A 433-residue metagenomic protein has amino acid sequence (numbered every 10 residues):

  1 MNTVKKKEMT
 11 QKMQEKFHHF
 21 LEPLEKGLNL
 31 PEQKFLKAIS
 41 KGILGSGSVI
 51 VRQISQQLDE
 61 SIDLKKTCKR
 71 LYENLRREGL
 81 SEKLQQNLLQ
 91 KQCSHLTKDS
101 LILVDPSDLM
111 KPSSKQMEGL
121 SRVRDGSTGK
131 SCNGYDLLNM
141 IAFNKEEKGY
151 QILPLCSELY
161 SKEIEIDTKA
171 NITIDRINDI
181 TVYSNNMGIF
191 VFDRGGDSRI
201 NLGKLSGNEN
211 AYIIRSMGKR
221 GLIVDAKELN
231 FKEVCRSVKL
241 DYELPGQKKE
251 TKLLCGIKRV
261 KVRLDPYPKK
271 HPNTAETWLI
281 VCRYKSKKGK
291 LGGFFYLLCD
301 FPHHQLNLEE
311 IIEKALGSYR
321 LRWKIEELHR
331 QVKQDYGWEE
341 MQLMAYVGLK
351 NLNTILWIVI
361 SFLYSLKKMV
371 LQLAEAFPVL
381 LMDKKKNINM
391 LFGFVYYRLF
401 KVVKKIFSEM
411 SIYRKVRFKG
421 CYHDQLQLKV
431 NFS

Functional and structural regions predicted by a protein language model:
M1-S40, L44-G45, K115, F143-S433: Single, function-defining residue in the core of a domain
P23, G27-E82, F190-D193: Short, positively charged, Gly/Tyr-enriched micro-motifs that form contact patches at catalytic or ligand/partner
K34, S46-Q53, K66-R70, G79-N87 (+4 more regions): Generic alpha-helix structural propensity
I50, D63, R122-D125, E228-K239: Short, solvent-exposed coil/turn linker segments
I54, D105, M140, L297 (+1 more regions): A residue-level signal for conserved active-site and pocket-lining positions in enzyme catalytic cores
I54, G119-S121, E326: Low-complexity, intrinsically disordered or weakly predicted helical/coil tracts enriched in serine/threonine
S61, M110-K111, H304-Q305: A broad, structure-centric signal for solvent-exposed, well-ordered loop/edge residues that line or flank functional
C68-E147, P266-P268: Active-site-proximal, Lys/Arg-enriched surface segment that forms a nucleic-acid-binding/basic interface patch
